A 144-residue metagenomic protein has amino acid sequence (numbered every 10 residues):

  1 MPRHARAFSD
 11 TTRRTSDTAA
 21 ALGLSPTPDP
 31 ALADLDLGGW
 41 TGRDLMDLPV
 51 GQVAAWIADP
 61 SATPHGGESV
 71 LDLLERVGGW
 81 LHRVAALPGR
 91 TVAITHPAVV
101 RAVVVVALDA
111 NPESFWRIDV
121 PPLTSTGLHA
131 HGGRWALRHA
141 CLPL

Functional and structural regions predicted by a protein language model:
M1-A5, H82-R83, A130: A short, N-terminal amphipathic alpha-helix
M1-V53: Phosphate-coordination/substrate-recognition cap region in phosphate-metabolizing enzymes
A5, L87-A98: Generic beta-sheet signal
S9-D10, E75, I94-T95: Short beta-strand scaffold positions
T12, V70, L74-G78, R117: Amphipathic, non-transmembrane alpha-helical scaffold segments
L35-M46, V105-L144: Acidic, low-complexity terminal tails and accessory targeting/binding regions of phosphate-metabolizing enzymes
Q52-D72: Short glycine/proline- and acidic residue-enriched helix-loop micro-motifs that form flexible lids or anion-recognition
L74, G78-A85, V104: Generic structural signal for well-ordered alpha-helical scaffold segments
